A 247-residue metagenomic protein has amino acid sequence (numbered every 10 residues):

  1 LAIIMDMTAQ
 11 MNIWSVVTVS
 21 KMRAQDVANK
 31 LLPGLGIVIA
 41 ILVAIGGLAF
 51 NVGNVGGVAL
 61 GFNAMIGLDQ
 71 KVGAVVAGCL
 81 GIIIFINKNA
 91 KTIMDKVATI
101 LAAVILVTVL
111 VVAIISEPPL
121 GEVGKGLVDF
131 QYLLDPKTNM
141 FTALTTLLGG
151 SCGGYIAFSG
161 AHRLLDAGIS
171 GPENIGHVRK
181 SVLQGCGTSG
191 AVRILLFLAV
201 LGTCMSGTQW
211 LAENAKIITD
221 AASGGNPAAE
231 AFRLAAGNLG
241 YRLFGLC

Functional and structural regions predicted by a protein language model:
A2-N12, I105, H177-G207: Selective recognition of specific alpha-helical transmembrane segments in multi-pass small-molecule
A2-N29, V38-A49: Juxtamembrane transmembrane-helix boundary signature
I13, L147-R179, L201-T203: Helix-loop junctions at the membrane interface of multi-pass solute transporters
M22-G34, L196-C247: TM-loop-TM module centered on a large, flexible mid-protein loop between adjacent transmembrane helices in multi-pass
D26, N54-V76, L165-D166, S170: Helix-loop-helix connectors at the membrane interface of multi-pass transporters/channels
I37-A44, A64-N87, A103-A113: Transmembrane alpha-helical segments of multi-pass small-molecule transport proteins
L42-G61, L196, Y241-C247: Membrane-helix boundary/coupling elements in multi-pass transport proteins
A103-L134, L144-H162: Hydrophobic alpha-helical segments and their helix-loop junctions in multi-pass secondary transporters
